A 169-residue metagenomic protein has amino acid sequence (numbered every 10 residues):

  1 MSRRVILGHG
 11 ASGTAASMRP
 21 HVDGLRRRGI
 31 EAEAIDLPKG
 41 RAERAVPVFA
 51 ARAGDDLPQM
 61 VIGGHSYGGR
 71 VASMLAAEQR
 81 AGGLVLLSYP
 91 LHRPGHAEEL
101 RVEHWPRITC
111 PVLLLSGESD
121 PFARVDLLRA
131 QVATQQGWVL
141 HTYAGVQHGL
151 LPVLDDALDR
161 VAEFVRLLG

Functional and structural regions predicted by a protein language model:
M1-V61, H65-A76, R101: Serine-hydrolase catalytic machinery in alpha/beta-hydrolase-like enzymes
I6-G10, S88, S116: The conserved beta1-alpha1 loop
A16, P121-L127: Conserved alpha/beta-hydrolase "acid-adjacent" motif
E33, A133-G149: Catalytic histidine neighborhood in serine/cysteine hydrolases with alpha/beta-hydrolase-type architecture
R80-G95: A conserved short beta-strand
R107-T109, L114-S116, D120: Short beta-strand/loop motif that positions the catalytic acidic residue of the alpha/beta-hydrolase fold
E118-A123, H148-G149: Acidic catalytic loop of the alpha/beta-hydrolase fold
V146-L158: Catalytic histidine-centered segment of alpha/beta-hydrolase-like enzymes
